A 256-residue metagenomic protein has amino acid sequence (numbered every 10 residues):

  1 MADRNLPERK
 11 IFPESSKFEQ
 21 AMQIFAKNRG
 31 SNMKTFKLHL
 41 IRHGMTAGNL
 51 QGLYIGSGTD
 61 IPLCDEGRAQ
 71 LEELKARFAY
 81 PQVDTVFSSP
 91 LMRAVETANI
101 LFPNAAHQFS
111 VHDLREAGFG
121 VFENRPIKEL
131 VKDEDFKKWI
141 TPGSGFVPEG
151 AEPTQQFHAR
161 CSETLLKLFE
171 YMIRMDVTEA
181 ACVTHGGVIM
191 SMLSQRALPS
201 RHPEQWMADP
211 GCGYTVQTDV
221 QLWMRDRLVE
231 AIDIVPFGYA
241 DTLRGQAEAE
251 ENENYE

Functional and structural regions predicted by a protein language model:
S15-S16, S31: Serine residues within intrinsically disordered or low-complexity segments
N28-K37, A117-K128, E170-T178, L193-E256: Acidic, low-complexity terminal tails and accessory targeting/binding regions of phosphate-metabolizing enzymes
F36, R42-L101, A105: Active-site-proximal alpha-helix that buttresses catalytic centers in soluble enzyme cores
I61, F102-C161, L243, A247-E251 (+1 more regions): Phosphate-handling substructures
S88-S89, A159, V183-T184: Short beta-strand scaffold positions
G186-M190: GST superfamily/GST-like fold recognition
